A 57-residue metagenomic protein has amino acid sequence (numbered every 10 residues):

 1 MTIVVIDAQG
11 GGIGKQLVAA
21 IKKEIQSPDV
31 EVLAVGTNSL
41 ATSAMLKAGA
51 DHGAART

Functional and structural regions predicted by a protein language model:
M1-T2, I25: Hydrophobic, well-ordered beta-alpha structural blocks that scaffold small-molecule cofactor pockets
T2-A8: Short glycine-rich or small-residue beta-strand-to-loop segments that form or flank ligand, phosphate, metal/Fe-S
A8-Q9, T37: Structured loop/turn residues at secondary-structure junctions
G10-L17, T42: Short glycine/serine/threonine-rich phosphate/pyrophosphate-binding segments that cradle anionic phosphate groups
L17-A19, L46-K47: Short amphipathic alpha-helical segments
V18-Q26: Surface-exposed amphipathic alpha-helices with a cationic face
D29-A55: N-terminal beta-loop-helix "entrance" segment that forms/cooperates in small-molecule cofactor or anionic ligand
